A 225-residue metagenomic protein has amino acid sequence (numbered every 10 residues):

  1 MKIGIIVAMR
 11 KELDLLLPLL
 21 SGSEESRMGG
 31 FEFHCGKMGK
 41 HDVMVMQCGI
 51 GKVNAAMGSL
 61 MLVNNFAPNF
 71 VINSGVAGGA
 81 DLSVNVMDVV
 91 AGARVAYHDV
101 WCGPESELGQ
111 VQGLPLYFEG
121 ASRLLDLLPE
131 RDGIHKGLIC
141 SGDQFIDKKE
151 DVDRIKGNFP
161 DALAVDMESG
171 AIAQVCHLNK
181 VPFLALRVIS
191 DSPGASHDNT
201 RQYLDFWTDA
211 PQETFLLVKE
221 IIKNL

Functional and structural regions predicted by a protein language model:
M1-F66: N-terminal short beta-loop-beta anion/metal-coordinating cradle
V43-C48, L138-C140, L186: Active-site-proximal beta-strand elements of phosphoester/diester hydrolases
M61-N65, S83-V84, A173-P182: Alpha-helix C-terminal capping segments
A67-I72: Proline-aspartate-enriched helix->loop->beta-strand connector
A80-F159: Mid-sequence, gly/pro-rich, charge-dense loop/helix-turn segments that line enzyme active sites
I146-R201: A C-terminal functional module that forms or caps the active site or interfaces directly with catalytic machinery
F183, V188-L225: Regulatory input/activation interfaces that engage signals or partners
